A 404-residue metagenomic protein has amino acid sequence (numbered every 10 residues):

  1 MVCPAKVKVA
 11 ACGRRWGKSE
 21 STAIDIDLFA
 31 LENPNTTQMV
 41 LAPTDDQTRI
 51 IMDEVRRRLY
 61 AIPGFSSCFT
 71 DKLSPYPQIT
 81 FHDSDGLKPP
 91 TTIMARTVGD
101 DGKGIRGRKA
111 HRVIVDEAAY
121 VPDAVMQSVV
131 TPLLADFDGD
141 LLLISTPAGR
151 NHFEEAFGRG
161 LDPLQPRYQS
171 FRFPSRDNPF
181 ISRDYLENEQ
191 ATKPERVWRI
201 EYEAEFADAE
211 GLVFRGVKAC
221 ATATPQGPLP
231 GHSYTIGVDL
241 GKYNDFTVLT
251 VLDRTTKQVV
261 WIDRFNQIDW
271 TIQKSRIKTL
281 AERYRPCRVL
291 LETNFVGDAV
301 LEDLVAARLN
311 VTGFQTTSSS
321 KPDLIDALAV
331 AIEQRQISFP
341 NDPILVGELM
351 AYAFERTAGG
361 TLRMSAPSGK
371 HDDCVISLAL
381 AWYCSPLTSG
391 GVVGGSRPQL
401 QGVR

Functional and structural regions predicted by a protein language model:
A5-D25: Walker A/P-loop
T36-R57: Conserved Walker A/P-loop ATP-binding site and its immediately adjacent core in helicase/helicase-like ATPase domains
R49-I51, D253-G359, G402-R404: Mg2+-dependent endonuclease catalytic cores in nucleic-acid-processing enzymes, primarily RNase H-like
I50-H111: Inter-Walker segment of RecA-like/P-loop motor cores
L59, R112, Y120-K193, V300 (+1 more regions): ASCE P-loop NTPase helicase motor core
S175-V238: ATPase catalytic-site recognition across NTP-hydrolyzing enzymes
L229-R254: Gly/Thr-rich phosphate-binding beta-strand-loop-beta motif of the actin/hexokinase/Hsp70
D263-R264, A379-R404: Acidic two-metal-ion nuclease catalytic site recognized across multiple nuclease folds, prominently DnaQ/RNase D-T
